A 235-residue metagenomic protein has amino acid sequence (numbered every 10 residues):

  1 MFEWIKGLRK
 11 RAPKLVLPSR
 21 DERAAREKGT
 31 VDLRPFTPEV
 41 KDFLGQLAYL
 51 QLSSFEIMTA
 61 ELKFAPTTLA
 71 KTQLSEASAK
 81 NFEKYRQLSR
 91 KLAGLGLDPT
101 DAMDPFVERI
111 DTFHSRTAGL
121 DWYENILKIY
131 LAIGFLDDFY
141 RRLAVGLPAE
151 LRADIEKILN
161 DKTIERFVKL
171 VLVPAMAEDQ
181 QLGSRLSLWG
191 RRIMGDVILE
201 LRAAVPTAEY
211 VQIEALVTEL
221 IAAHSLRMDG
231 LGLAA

Functional and structural regions predicted by a protein language model:
M1-A70, L74: Short, extreme N-terminal leader segments that mark the start of a protein/domain
F2-K14, A77-F106: Conserved alpha-helical segments that form or flank metal/cofactor-binding pockets of metalloenzymes
A25-G45, P105-I129: Acidic/His metal-coordination segments adjacent to aromatic residues that form catalytic metal sites in metalloenzymes
T37, A60-T72, Y140-K157, L172-S184 (+1 more regions): Inter-helical turn/loop segments and adjacent helix faces that build the functional surface of alpha-helical bundle
P38-Q46, T68-E83, N125, E150-R166: Alpha-helical scaffold segments that form or flank carboxylate-/histidine-based iron centers
Q46-L47, Q51-S54, M58, S115-K157 (+1 more regions): Acidic/histidine-rich alpha-helical segments that form the ligand environment of transition-metal centers
F55, Y85, S89-L92, D137-Y140 (+4 more regions): A structural signal for well-ordered alpha-helices, especially hydrophobic packing surfaces of coiled-coils
L182-A235: Extended, helix-rich structural scaffolds rather than catalytic motifs
